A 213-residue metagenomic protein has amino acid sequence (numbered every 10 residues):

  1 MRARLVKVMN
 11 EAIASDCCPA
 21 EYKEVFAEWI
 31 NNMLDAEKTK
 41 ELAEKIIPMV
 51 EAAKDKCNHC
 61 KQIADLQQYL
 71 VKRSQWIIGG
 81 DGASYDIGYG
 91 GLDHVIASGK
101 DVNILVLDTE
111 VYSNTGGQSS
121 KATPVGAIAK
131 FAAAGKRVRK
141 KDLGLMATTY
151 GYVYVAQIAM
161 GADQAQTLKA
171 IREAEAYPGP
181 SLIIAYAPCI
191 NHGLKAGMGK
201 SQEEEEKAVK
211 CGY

Functional and structural regions predicted by a protein language model:
M1-P19, Y69-V71, T123-A176: Conserved thiamine diphosphate
M1-Q62: N-terminal leader/propeptide and maturation segments of large enzyme subunits in energy/redox metabolism and hydrolases
A53-Q118, Y154-V155, G161-P178: Thiamine diphosphate
G91-V95, Q118-I128, A196-E206: Short secondary-structure boundary/capping segments
D101-I104, I128-A132, P180-L182, K207-C211: Glycine-rich loops and low-complexity Gly/Arg-rich segments that provide flexible linkers or classic glycine-based
L107-E110, A134-V138, A187, G212-Y213: Short C-terminal domain-edge/linker segments immediately following a structured domain
T167-Y213: Glycine/aspartate-rich loop-and-adjacent alpha/beta segment that forms the canonical ThDP
